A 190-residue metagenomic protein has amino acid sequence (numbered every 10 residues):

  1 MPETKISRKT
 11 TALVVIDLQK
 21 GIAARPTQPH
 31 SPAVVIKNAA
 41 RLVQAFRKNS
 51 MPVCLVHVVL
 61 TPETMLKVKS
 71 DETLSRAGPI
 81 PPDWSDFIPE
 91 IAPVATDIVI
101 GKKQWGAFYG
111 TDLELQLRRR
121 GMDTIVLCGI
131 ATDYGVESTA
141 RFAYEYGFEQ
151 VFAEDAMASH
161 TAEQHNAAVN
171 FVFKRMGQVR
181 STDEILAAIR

Functional and structural regions predicted by a protein language model:
M1-A12, A40-N49, L74-R190: Active-site-adjacent betaalpha module
K9, Q28-V58: A short alpha/beta connector and helix-capping loop motif
L13-D17: N-terminal nucleotide-binding beta1-loop-alpha1 segment
L18, M51, V58-L60, D155: Active-site loop/turn elements of alpha/beta-hydrolase fold enzymes, especially the short glycine-/histidine-rich
Q19-R25: Short acidic, Gly/Ser-rich segments with clustered Asp/Glu that frequently serve as metal-coordination loops in enzyme
A23, E63-T64, T161: Conserved protein kinase catalytic core
P26-A33, D71-A77: Short glycine-enriched, charge-decorated loop/helix-capping segments at active-site entrances that position
P62-I80: Acidic/polar short surface loop at catalytic or gating sites that assists cofactor/ion binding and chemistry
